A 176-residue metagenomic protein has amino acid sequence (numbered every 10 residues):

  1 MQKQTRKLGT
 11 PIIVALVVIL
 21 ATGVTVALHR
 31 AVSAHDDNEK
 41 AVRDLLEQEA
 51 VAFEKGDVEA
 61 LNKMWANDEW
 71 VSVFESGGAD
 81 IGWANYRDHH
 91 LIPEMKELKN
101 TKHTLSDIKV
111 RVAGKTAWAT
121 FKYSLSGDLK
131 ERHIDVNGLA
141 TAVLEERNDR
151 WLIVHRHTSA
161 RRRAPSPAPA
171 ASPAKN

Functional and structural regions predicted by a protein language model:
M1-K7: N-terminal secretory signal peptides that target proteins for export/translocation
K3, A27, W118, N137-A164: Short beta-strand edge/turn micro-motifs at domain boundaries
G9-M64, N85, L152, A164-K175: Short, low-complexity N-terminal intrinsically disordered segments enriched in polar/charged residues
V58-V112, I134: A solvent-exposed, acidic/Ser-Thr-rich amphipathic alpha-helical stretch
Y86-L91, L105-V110, Y123-L125, L139-E145 (+1 more regions): Hydrophobic/aromatic beta-strand elements that line small-molecule binding cavities or substrate pockets in beta-rich
D107, G114-T116, N148: Residue-level signal for tight coil/turn positions that link beta-strands
K115-L125: A short hydrophobic beta-strand element
L129-E131: Outer-membrane beta-barrel domain signature
